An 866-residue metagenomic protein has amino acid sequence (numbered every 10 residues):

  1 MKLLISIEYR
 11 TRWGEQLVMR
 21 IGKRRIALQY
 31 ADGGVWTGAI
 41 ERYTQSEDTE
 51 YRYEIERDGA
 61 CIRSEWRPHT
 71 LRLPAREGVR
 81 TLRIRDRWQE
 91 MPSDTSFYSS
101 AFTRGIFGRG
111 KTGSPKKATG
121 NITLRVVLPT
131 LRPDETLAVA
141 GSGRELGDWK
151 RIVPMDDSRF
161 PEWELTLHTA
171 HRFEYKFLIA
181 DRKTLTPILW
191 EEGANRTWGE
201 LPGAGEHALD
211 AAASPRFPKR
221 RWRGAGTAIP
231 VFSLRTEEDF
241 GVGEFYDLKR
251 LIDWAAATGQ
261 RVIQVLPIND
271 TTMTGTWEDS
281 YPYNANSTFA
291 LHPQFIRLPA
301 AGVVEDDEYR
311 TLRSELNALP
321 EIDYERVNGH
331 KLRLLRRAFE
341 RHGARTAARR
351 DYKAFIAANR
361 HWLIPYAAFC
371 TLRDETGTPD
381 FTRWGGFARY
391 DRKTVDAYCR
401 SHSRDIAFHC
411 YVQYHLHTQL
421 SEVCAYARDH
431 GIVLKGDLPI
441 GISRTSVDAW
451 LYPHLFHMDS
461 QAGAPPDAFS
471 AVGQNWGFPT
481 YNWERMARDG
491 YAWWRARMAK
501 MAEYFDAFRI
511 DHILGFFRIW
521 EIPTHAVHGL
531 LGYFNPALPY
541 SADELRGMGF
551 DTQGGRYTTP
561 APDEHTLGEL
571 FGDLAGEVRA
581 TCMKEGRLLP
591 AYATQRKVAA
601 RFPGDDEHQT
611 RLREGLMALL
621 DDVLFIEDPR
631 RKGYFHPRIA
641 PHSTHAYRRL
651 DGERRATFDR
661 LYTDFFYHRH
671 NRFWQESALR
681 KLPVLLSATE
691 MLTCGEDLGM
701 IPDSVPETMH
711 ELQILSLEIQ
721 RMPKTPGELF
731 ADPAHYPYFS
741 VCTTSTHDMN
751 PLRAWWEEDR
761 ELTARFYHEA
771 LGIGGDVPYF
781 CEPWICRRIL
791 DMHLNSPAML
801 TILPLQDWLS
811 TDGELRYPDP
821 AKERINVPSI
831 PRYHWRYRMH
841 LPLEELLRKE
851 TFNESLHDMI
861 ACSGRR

Functional and structural regions predicted by a protein language model:
K2-D48, E56-R76, T123-R172, A180-G203 (+1 more regions): Aromatic-rich carbohydrate-binding modules that target alpha-glucans
W13, A118, P133, W149 (+2 more regions): A short, polar/charged loop/turn motif at coil->beta-strand junctions and beta-hairpin connectors
W36, D58-S64, R76, I84-Q89 (+14 more regions): Tryptophan-centered motif/residue detector
R72-Q89, W198-K219: Low-complexity, Pro/Ser/Thr- and charge-rich linker/hinge segments at domain boundaries
Y98-K116, T123, P202-R866: Catalytic cores of glycan-processing enzymes that make or break glycosidic bonds
